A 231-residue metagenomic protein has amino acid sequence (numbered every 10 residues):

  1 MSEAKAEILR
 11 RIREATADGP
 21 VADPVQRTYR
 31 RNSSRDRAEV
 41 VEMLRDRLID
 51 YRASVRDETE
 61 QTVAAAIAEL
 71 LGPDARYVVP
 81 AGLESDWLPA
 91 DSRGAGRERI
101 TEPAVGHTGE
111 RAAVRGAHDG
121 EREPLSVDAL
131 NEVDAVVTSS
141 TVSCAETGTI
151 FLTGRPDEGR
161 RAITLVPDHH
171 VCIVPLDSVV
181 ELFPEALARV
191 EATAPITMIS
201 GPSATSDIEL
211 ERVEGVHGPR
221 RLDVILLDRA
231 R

Functional and structural regions predicted by a protein language model:
M1-R231: The feature marks the mature, well-folded catalytic cores of soluble enzymes
